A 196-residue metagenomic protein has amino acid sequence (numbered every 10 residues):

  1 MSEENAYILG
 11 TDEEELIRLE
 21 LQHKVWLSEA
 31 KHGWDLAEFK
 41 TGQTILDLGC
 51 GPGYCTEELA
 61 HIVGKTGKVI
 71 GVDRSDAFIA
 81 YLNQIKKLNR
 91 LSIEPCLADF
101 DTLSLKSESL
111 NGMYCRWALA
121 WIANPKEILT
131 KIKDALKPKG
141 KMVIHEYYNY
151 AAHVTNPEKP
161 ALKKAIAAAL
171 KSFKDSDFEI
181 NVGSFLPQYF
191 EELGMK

Functional and structural regions predicted by a protein language model:
E4-W26: Class I SAM-dependent methyltransferase Rossmann-like catalytic core, especially the SAM/SAH-binding loop
K24-T44, E58: Conserved alpha-helix/loop element of class I SAM-dependent methyltransferases that forms part of the SAM/SAH-binding
Q43, G67, G140: Glycine-centered, small-residue-biased loops immediately flanking beta-strands in adenine/cofactor-binding cores
L46-L48, P52-L103: Class I SAM-dependent methyltransferase SAM/SAH-binding core
S104-G112: A short acidic, Gly/Pro-enriched loop at the edge of an enzyme's catalytic core that lines a small-molecule cofactor
N111-P125: A short SAM/SAH-binding and catalytic strip from SAM-dependent methyltransferases
K126-K141: A short glycine-rich, Lys/Arg-flanked "PGG" loop and its adjoining helix->strand segment in the class I
V143-K196: Conserved catalytic/acceptor-binding region of the Class I
